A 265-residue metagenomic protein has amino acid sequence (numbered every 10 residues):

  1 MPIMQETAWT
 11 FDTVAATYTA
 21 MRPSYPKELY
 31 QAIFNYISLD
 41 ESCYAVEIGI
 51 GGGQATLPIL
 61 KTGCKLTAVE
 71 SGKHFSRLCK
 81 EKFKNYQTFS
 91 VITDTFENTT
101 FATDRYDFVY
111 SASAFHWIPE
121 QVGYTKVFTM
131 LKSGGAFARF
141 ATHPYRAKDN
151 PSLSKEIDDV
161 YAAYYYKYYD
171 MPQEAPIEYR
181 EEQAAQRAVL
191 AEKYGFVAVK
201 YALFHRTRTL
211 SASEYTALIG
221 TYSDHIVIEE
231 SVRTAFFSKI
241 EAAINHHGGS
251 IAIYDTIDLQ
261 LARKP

Functional and structural regions predicted by a protein language model:
P2-D40: Conserved class I S-adenosyl-L-methionine
S42-C43, D104: Nucleotide donor/acceptor-binding cores
Y44-T99: Class I SAM-dependent methyltransferase SAM/SAH-binding core
G52, I177-P265: Conserved Class I S-adenosyl-L-methionine
N98-V109: A short acidic, Gly/Pro-enriched loop at the edge of an enzyme's catalytic core that lines a small-molecule cofactor
D107-Q121: A short SAM/SAH-binding and catalytic strip from SAM-dependent methyltransferases
V122-G134: A short glycine-rich, Lys/Arg-flanked "PGG" loop and its adjoining helix->strand segment in the class I
K132-H205: Conserved catalytic/acceptor-binding region of the Class I
